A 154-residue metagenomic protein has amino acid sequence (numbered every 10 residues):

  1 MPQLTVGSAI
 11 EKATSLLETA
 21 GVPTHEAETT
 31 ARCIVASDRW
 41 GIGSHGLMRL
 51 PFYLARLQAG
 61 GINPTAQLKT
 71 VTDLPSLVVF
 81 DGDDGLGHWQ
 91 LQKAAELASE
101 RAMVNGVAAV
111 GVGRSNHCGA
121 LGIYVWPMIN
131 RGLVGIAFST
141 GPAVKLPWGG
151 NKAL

Functional and structural regions predicted by a protein language model:
M1-A20: Generic N-terminal amphipathic, Lys/Arg-enriched alpha-helix
E18-G21, A36, W40-G43: N-terminal and secondary-structure boundary signal
V22-T29, S44-G46: Flexible, glycine/charged-enriched surface loops at secondary-structure junctions
G46-R101: Active-site cofactor/substrate anionic-group-binding motifs, chiefly glycine- and Lys/Arg-rich phosphate-binding loops
T70-D73, A102-V104, I129, K152-L154: Solvent-exposed alpha-helices and their adjacent loops that cap or buttress functional pockets in soluble metabolic
V79-D83, A108-G113: Short glycine-rich or small-residue beta-strand-to-loop segments that form or flank ligand, phosphate, metal/Fe-S
A109-L154: Glycine-rich anion/phosphate-binding loop at the beta-strand->alpha-helix junction
